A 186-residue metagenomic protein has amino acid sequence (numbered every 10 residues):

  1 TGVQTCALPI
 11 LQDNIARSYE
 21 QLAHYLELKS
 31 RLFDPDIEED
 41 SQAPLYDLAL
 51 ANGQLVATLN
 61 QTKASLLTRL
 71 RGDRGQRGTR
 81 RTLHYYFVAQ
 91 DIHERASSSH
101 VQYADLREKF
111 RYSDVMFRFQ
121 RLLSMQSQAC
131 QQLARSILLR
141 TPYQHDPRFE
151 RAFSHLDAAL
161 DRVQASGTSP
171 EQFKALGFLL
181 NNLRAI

Functional and structural regions predicted by a protein language model:
G2, C6-L8: Short, small-residue-biased leader/transition segments that mark boundaries at the very start of proteins
P9-I186: Cytosolic regulatory and coupling regions of membrane transport/channel systems
